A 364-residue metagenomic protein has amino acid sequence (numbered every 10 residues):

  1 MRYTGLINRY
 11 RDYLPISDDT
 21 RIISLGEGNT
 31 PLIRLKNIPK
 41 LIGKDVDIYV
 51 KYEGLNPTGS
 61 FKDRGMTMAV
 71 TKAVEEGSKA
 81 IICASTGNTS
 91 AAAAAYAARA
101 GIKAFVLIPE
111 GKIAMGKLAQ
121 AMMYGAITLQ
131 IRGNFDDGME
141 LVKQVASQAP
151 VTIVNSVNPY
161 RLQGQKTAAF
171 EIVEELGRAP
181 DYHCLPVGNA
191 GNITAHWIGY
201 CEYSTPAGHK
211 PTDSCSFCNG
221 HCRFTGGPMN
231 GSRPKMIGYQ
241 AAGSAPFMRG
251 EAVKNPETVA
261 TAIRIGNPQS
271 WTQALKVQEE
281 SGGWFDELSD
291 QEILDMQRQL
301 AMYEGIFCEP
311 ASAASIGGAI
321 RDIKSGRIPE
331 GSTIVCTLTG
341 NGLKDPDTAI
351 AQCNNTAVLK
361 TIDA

Functional and structural regions predicted by a protein language model:
M1-A364: PLP-dependent amino-acid enzyme catalytic core
